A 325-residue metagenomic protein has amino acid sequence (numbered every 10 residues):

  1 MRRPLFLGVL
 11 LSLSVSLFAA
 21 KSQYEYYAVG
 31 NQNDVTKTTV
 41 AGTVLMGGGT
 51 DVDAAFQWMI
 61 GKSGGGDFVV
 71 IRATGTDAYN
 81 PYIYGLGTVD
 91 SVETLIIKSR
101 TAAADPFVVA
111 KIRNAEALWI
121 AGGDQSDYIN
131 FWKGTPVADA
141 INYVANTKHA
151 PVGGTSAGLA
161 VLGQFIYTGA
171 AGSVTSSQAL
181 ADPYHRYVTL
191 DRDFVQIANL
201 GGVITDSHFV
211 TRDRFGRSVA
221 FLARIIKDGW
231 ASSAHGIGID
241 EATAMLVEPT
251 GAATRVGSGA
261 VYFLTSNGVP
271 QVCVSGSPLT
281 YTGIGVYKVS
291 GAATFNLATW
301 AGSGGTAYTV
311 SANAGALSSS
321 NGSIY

Functional and structural regions predicted by a protein language model:
M1-L7: Bacterial N-terminal signal peptides that target proteins for export
G8-S16: Bacterial N-terminal signal peptides
A20-G65, Y167-T168, G172-Y325: C-terminal and late-domain segments of enzyme folds
K21-A121, Q271: N-terminal beta1-alpha1 cap of cysteine-dependent amidohydrolase-like domains
D67, H149-P151, H235: Proline-centered loop/turn at the N-terminus of a beta-strand
K111-N114, G134-K148: Catalytic-core regions built around general acid/base machinery
A121-G122, A145-I166: Catalytic nucleophile loop
Q125-T135: Glycine/threonine-rich flexible loop motifs
